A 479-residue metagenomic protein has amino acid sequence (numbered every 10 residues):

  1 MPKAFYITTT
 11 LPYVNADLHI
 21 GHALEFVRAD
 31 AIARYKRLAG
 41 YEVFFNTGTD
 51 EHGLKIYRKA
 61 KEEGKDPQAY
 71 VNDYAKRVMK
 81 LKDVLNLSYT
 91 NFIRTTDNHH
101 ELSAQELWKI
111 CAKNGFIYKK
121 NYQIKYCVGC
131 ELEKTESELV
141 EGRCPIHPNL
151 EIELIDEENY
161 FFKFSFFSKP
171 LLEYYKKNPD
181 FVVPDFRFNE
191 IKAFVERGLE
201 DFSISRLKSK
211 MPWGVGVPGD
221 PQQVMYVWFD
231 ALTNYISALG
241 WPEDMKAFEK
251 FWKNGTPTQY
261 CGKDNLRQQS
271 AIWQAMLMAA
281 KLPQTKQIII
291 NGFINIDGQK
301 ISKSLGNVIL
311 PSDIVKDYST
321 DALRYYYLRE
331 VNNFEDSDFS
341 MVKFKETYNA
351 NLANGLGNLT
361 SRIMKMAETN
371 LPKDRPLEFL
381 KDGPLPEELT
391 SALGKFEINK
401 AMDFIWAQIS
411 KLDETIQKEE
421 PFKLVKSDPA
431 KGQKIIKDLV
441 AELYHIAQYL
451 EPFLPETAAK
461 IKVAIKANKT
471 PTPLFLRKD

Functional and structural regions predicted by a protein language model:
M1-A4, F44, G48, K65 (+6 more regions): Basic, alpha-helical terminal appendages of large translation-related enzymes
P2-T47, R94, H99-S103, E153-T369 (+2 more regions): Structured secondary-structure scaffolds
T49-K55: Short, charge-patterned binding micro-sites
K59-N72: A charged helix-plus-loop insertion that forms the helical arch/lid used to bind and gate nucleic-acid substrates
Y74-T90: A glycine-rich helix N-cap at a beta->alpha junction
T96-F116, Y126: Feature captures the FAD/FMN-dependent oxidoreductase FAD-binding
N114-S168, L172: Cys/His-rich short segments
L266, E330-F334, S340-K343, I363-F404 (+1 more regions): Active-site-proximal binding-pocket segments
